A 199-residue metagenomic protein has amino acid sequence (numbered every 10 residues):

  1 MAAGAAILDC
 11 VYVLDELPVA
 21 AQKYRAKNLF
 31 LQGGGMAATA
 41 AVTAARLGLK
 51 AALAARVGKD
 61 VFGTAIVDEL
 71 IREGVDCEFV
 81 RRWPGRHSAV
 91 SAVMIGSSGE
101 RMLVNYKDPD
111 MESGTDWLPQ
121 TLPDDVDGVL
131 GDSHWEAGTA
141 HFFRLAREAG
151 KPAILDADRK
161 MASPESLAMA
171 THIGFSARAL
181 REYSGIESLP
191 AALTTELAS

Functional and structural regions predicted by a protein language model:
M1-R56, V61-A65, R72: Glycine-rich phosphate/adenosyl-contacting loop at the front of the ribokinase-like
A3-A5, A55-K59, R82, I95-S97 (+2 more regions): Cofactor-binding loop segments of dinucleotide-utilizing enzymes, especially the Rossmann-like FAD- and NAD(P)+-binding
E69-R86: A glycine-rich helix N-cap at a beta->alpha junction
F79, G128, T171-I173: Well-ordered beta-strand positions
R81-W83, V93-G128, S133: Conserved phosphate-binding/catalytic loop of the ribokinase/pfkB sugar-kinase fold
V129-W135, P152-A157: Catalytic beta/alpha-barrel core
A140-S199: Conserved phosphate/ATP/ADP-binding segment of small-molecule kinases
